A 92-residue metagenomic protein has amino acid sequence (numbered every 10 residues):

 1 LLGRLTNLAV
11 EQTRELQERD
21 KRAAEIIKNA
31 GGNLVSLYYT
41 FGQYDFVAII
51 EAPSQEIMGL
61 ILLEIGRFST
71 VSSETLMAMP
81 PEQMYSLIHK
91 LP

Functional and structural regions predicted by a protein language model:
L1-P92: A compositional/biophysical signature of low hydrophobicity enriched in polar/charged and small residues
